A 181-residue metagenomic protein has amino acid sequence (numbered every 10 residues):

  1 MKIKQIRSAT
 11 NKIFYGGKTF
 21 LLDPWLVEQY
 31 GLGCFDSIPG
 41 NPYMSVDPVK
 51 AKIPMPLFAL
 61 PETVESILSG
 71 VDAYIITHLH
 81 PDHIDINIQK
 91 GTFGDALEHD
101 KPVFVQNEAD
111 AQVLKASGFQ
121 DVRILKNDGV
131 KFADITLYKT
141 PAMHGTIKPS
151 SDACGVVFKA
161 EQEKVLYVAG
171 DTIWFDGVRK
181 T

Functional and structural regions predicted by a protein language model:
M1, F14-F20, G129-Y138, K159-L166: Beta-strand-turn-beta hairpins that frame and shape the catalytic cleft of phosphate-ester-processing enzymes
M1-A9: Bacterial Sec-exported substrate-binding components of ABC uptake systems
K18-I75, I86-G94, T146-K148, W174-T181: Pre-active-site segment of Zn-dependent metallo-hydrolases
P24-L26, L79, T140-M143, G170-T172: Active-site metal-binding loops of divalent metal-dependent hydrolases
H80-P81, A109-A111: Alpha-helix capping/helix-boundary segments
H99-A109: Short internal beta-strands
V113-L125: Helix-loop-beta element that forms the nucleotide-linked donor phosphate-binding surface in glycosyltransferases
M143-T181: Active-site-proximal loop/helix segments of hydrolase catalytic cores
